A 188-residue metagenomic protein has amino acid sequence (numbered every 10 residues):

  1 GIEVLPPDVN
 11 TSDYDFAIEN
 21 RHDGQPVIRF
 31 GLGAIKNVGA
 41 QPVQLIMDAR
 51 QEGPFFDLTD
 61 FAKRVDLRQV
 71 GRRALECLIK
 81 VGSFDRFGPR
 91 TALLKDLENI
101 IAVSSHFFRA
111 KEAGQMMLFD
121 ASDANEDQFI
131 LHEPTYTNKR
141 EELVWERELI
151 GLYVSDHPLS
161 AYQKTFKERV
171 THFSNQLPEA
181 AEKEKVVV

Functional and structural regions predicted by a protein language model:
E3-K185: Sliding clamp-binding short linear motifs that recruit DNA-associated proteins to replication/repair hubs
V188: C-terminal substrate/ligand-recognition segments
